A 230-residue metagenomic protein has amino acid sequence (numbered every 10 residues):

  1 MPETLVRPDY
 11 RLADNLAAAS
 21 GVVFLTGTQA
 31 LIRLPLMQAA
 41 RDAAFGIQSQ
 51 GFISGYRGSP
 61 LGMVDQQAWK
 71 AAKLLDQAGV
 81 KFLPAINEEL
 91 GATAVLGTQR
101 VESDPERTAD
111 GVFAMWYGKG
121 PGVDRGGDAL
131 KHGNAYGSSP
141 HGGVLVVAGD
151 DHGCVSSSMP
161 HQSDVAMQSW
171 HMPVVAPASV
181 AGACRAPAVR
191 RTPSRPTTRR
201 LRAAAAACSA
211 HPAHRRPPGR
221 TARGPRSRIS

Functional and structural regions predicted by a protein language model:
M1-M172, A178, H214: Thiamine diphosphate
S158, Q162-R195, R200-R202: Internal, well-ordered domain-core segments that constitute the primary functional module of diverse proteins
R195-S230: Conformationally flexible catalytic loops at phosphate/diphosphate-handling active centers
